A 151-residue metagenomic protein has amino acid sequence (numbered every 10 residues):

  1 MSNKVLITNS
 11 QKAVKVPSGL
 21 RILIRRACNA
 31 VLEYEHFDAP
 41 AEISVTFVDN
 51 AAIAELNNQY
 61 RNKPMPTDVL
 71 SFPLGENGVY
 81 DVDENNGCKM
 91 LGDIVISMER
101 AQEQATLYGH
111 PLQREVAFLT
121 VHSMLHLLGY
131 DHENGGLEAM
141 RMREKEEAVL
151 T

Functional and structural regions predicted by a protein language model:
M1-A117, L125-T151: An acidic/histidine-cluster motif and surrounding catalytic segment that typifies divalent-metal-assisted enzyme active
